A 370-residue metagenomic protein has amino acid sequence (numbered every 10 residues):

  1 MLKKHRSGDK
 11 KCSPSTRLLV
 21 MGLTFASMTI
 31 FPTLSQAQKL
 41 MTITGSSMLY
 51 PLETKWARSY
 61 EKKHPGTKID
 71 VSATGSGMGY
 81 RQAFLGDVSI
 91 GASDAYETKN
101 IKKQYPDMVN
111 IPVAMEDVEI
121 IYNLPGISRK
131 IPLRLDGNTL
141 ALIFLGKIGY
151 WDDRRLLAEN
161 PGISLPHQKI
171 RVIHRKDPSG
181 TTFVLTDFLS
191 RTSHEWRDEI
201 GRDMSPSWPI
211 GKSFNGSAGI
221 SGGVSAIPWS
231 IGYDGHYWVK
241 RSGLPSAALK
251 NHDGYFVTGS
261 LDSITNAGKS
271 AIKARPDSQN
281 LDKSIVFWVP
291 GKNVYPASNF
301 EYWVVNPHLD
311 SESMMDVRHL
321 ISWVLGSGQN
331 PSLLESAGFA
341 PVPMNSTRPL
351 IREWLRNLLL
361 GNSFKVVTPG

Functional and structural regions predicted by a protein language model:
M1-S15: N-terminal secretory signal peptides that target proteins for export/translocation
D9-K10, M28, E61: Generic N-terminal simple sequence motifs
V20-I30: Bacterial N-terminal signal peptides
Q36-G370: Flexible loop/hinge segments at secondary-structure junctions
